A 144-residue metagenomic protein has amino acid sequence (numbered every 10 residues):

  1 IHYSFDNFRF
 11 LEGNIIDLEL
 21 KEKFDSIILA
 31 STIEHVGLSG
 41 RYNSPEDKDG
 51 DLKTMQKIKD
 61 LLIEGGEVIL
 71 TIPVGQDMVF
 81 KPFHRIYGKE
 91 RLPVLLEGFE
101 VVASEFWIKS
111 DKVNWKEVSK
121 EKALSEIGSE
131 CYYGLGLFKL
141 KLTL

Functional and structural regions predicted by a protein language model:
I1-L18: Class I SAM-dependent methyltransferase SAM/SAH-binding core
I16-I28: A short acidic, Gly/Pro-enriched loop at the edge of an enzyme's catalytic core that lines a small-molecule cofactor
I28-I33, G37: A conserved beta-strand element that flanks and buttresses the S-adenosyl-L-methionine
L38-G40, K81: Conserved catalytic-core motifs of eukaryotic protein kinase domains, centered on the activation segment
P45-E67: A short glycine-rich, Lys/Arg-flanked "PGG" loop and its adjoining helix->strand segment in the class I
D49, L70, G75-V94: Acceptor-substrate binding/catalytic loop of class I
K89-L142: Class I S-adenosyl-L-methionine
